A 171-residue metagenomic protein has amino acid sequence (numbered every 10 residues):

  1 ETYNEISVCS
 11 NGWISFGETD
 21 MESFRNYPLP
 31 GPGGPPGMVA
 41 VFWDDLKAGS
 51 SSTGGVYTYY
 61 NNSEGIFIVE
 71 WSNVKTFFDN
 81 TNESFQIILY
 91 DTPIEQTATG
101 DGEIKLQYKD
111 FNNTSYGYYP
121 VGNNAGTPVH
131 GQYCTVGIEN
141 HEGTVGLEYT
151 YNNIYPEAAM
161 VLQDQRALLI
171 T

Functional and structural regions predicted by a protein language model:
E1-T171: Extracytoplasmic Ser/Thr/Pro-rich, glycosylation-prone low-complexity segments
